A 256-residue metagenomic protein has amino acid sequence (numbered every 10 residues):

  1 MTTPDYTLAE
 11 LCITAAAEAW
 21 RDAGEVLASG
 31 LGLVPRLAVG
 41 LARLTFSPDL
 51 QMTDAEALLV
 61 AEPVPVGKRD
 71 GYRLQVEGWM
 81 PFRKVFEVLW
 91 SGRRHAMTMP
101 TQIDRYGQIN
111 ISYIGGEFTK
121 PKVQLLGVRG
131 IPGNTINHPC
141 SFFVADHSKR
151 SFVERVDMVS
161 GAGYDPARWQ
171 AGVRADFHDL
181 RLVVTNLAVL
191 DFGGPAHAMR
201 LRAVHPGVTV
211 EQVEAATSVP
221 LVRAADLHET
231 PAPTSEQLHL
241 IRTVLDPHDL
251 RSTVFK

Functional and structural regions predicted by a protein language model:
T2-Q75: N-terminal active-site beta-alpha-beta segment that forms phosphate/nucleotide-binding and substrate-recognition loops
L8-C12, A16, G30, V34-L37 (+6 more regions): General structural feature for long, well-ordered alpha-helical segments within catalytic domains of soluble enzymes
A19, A23, L41, T45 (+4 more regions): Change "in soluble alpha/beta enzymes" to "in soluble alpha/beta proteins
G32, A57, T101, D226-L227: Short, ordered loop/turn segments at secondary-structure junctions
F46-P48, G71, E117, R242-L250: Short, charged low-complexity intrinsically disordered segments located at boundaries of structured domains
V66-A225, P233: Conserved phosphate- and dinucleotide-binding cores of soluble alpha/beta proteins, encompassing both enzyme active
A216-V219, A224-K256: A conserved C-terminal secondary-structure "cap"
